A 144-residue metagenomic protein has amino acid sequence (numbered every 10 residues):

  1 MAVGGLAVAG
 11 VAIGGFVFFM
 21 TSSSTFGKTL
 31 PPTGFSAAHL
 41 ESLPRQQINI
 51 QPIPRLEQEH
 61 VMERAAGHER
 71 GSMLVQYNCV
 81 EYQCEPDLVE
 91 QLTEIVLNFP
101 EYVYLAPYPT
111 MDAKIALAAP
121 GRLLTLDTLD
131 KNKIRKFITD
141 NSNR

Functional and structural regions predicted by a protein language model:
A2-F18: Hydrophobic membrane-insertion alpha-helices, especially the h-region of bacterial N-terminal signal peptides
M20-E63: Surface-exposed, low-hydrophobicity interaction/linker segments
A37-H39, C79, M111: Functionally engaged cysteine thiol sites
E57-L105: Mature extracytoplasmic domains of secretory-pathway proteins
I95-R144: Helix-rich interaction surfaces within compact, conserved domain-sized segments that mediate assembly or partner
